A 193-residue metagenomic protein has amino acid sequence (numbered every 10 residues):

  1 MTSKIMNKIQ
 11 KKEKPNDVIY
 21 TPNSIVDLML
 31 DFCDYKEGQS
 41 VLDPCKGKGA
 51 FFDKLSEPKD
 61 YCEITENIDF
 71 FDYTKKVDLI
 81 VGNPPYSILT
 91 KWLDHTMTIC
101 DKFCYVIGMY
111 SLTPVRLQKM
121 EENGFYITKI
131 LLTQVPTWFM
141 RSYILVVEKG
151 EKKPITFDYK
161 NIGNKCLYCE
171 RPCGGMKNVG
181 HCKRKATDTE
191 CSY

Functional and structural regions predicted by a protein language model:
M1-K177, H181-D188, S192-Y193: Class I S-adenosyl-L-methionine-dependent methyltransferase catalytic core
